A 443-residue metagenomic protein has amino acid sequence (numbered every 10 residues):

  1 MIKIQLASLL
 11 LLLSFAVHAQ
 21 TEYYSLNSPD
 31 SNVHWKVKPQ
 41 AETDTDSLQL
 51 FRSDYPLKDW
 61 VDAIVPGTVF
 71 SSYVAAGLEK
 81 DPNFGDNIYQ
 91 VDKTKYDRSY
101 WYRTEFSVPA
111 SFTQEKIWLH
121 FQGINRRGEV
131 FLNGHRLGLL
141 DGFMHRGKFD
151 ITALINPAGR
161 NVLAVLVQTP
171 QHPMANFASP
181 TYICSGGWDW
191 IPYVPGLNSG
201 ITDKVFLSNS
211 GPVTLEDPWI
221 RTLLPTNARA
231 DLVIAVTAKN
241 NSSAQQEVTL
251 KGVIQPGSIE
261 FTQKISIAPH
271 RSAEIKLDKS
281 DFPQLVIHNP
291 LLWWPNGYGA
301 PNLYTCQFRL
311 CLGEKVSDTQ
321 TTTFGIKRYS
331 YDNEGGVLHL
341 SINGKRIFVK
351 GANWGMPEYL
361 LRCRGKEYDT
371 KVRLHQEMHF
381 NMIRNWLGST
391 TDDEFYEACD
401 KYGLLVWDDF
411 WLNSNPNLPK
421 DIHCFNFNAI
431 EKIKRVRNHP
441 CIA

Functional and structural regions predicted by a protein language model:
M1-Y23: Bacterial Sec-dependent N-terminal signal peptides
A19-N83, L166, P170-Y182, I201 (+2 more regions): Accessory carbohydrate-binding/adhesion or oligomerization-edge regions at the termini of glycan-active proteins
T21, K36-E42, A76, D92 (+6 more regions): Accessory beta-strand-rich segments of carbohydrate-active enzymes
L26-P29, S185-L197, P212-P218, K327-I342: Low-complexity, Pro/Ser/Thr- and charge-rich linker/hinge segments at domain boundaries
S31, T45-S47, N87, S266 (+1 more regions): Coil residues (strongly favoring Ser/Thr
F112-K116, I155-R160, P173-M174, F282-L303: Short glycine/proline/serine/threonine-rich loop/turn segments at secondary-structure transition edges
V130-L132, R229-P269, A273-K276: Beta-strand-rich binding/interaction modules
M144-F149, M174-A178, P195, Y331-A443: Active-site mouth of glycoside hydrolases
